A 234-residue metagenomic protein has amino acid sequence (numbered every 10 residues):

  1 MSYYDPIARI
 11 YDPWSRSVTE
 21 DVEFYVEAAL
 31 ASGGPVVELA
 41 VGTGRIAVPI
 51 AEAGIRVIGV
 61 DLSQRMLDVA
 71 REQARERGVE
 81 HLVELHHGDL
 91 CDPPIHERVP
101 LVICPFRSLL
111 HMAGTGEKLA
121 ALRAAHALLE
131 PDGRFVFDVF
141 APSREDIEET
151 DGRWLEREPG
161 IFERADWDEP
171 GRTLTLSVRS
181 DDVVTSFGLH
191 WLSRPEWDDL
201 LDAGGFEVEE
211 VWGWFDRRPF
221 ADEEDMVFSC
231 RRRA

Functional and structural regions predicted by a protein language model:
M1-G34: Conserved class I S-adenosyl-L-methionine
G33-G42: Conserved class I S-adenosyl-L-methionine
R45: Conserved SAM/SAH-binding loop-helix junction of Class I S-adenosyl-L-methionine-dependent methyltransferases
V48-D92: Class I SAM-dependent methyltransferase SAM/SAH-binding core
P94-L101: A short acidic, Gly/Pro-enriched loop at the edge of an enzyme's catalytic core that lines a small-molecule cofactor
L119-P131: A short glycine-rich, Lys/Arg-flanked "PGG" loop and its adjoining helix->strand segment in the class I
P131, V136-D199: SAM-dependent methyltransferase
R194-A234: C-terminal lobe and adjacent flexible extensions of AdoMet/dcAdoMet transferase-like proteins
